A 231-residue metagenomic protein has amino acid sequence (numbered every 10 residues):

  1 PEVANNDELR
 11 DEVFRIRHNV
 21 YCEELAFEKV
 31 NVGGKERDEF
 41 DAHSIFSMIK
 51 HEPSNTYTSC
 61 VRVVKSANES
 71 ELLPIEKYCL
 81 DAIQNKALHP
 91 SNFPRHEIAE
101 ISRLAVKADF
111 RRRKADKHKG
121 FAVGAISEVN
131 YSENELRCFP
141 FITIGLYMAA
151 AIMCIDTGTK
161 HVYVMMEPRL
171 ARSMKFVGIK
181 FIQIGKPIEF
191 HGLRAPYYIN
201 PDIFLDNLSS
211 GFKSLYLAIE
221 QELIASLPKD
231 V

Functional and structural regions predicted by a protein language model:
P1-G34, F46-P53, Y57, K65 (+1 more regions): Short amphipathic alpha-helix that is part of the acyltransferase structural core
V32-D38, G185-P187: Short, solvent-exposed loop/turn elements at beta->coil junctions and helix N-caps that rim active or binding pockets
D38-M48, E71: A short helix-loop-beta-strand connector motif used in the catalytic cores of GNAT acetyltransferases and, in some
A42-S44, Y57, D156-T159: Short, well-ordered loop/turn elements at secondary-structure boundaries
H43-I45, S59, E97, L193: Residues that flank catalytic or metal-binding motifs in active/ligand-binding sites
R62: Short hydrophobic beta-strand segments that form the core of ligand-binding sensory/regulatory domains
N68-Y198: Acyl-donor binding region in acyl/amide transferases
G178-D230: Accessory, usually C-terminal, subdomains that scaffold auxiliary metal cofactors
